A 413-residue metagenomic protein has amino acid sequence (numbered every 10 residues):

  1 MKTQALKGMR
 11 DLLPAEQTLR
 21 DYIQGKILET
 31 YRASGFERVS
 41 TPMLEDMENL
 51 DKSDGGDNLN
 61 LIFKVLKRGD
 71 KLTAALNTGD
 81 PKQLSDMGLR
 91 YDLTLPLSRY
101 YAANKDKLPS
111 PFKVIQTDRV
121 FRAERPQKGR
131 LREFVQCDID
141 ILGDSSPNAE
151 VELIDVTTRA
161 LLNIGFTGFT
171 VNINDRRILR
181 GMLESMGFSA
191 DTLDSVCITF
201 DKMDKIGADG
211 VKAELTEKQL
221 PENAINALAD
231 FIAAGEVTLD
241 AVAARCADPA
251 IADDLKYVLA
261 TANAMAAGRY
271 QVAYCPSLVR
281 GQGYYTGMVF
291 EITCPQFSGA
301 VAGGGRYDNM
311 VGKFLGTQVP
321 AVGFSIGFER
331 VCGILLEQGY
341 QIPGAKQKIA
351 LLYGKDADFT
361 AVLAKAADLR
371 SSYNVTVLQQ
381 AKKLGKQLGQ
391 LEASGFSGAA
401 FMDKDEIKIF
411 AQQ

Functional and structural regions predicted by a protein language model:
M1-Q4, L183, F188, S195: Charged, compositionally biased N-terminal leader segments and the immediate start of the first structured element
M1-Y91, L95, A103, V151 (+2 more regions): TRNA-binding/sensing appendages of the translation machinery
L19-F36, E45-D46, P81-L84, D92-D106 (+2 more regions): Positively charged, Gly/Ser-enriched RNA/tRNA-binding surfaces
D54, R180-A190, G283-F290, E337: Short glycine/threonine-rich loop-to-helix capping motif typified by GTGT followed within a few residues by an Asp-Pro
N58-A74, G187-V211: Acidic, His- and aromatic-enriched active-site or binding-groove loops in soluble protein domains that engage sugars
L131-C137, I173-G181: Short, conserved phosphate-binding/catalytic loop or strand-edge motifs used in phosphoryl-/nucleotidyl-transfer
T158-N163, R177-S185: Hydrophobic mid-domain F-helix/FG-region of cytochrome P450s
G168-R177, V196, Q271-S277: Short, surface-exposed recognition loops or helix-turn segments adjacent to catalytic cores
